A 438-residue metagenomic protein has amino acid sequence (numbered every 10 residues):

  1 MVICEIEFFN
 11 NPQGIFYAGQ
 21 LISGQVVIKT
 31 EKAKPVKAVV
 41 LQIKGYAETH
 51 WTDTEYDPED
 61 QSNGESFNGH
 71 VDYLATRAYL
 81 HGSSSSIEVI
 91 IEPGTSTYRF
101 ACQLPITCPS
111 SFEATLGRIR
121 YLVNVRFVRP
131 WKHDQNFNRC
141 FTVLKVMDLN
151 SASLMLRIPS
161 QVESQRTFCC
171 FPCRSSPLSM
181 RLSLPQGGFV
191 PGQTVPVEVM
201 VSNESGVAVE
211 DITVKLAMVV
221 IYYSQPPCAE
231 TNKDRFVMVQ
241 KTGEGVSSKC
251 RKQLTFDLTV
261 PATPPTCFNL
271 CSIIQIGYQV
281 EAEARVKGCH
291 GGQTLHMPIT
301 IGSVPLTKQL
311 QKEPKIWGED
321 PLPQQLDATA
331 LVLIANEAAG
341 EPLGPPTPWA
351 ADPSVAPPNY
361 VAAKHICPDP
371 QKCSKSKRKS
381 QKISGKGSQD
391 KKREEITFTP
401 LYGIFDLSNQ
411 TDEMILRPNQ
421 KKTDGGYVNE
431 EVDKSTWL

Functional and structural regions predicted by a protein language model:
M1-L438: C-terminal beta-sandwich interaction modules and adjacent acidic, Ser/Thr/Pro/Gly-rich low-complexity tails used
